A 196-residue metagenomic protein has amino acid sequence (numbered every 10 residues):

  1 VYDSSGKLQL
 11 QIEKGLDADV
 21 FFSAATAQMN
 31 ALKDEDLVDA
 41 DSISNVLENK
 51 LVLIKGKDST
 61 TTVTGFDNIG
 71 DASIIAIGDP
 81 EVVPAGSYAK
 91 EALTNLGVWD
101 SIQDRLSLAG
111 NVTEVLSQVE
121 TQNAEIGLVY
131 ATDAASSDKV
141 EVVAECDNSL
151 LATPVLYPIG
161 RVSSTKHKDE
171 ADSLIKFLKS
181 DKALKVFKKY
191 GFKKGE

Functional and structural regions predicted by a protein language model:
G6, L10-K14, A25-T26, N30-D36 (+2 more regions): Exported/periplasmic ABC-transporter solute-binding proteins
D19-S23: Periplasmic-binding protein-like
